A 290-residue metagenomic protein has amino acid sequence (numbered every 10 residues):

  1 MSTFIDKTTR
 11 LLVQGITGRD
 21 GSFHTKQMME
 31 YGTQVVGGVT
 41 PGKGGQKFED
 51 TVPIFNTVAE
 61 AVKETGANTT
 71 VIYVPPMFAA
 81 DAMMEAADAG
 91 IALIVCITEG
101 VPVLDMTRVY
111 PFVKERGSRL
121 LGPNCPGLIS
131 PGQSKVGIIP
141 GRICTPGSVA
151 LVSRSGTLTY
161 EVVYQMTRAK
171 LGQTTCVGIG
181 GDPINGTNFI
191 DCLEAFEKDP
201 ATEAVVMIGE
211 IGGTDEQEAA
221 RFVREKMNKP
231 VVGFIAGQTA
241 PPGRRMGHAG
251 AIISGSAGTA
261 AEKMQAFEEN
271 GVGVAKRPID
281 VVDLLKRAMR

Functional and structural regions predicted by a protein language model:
M1-R290: Catalytic-core regions of core metabolic enzymes, especially those transforming organic acids/acyl-group intermediates
